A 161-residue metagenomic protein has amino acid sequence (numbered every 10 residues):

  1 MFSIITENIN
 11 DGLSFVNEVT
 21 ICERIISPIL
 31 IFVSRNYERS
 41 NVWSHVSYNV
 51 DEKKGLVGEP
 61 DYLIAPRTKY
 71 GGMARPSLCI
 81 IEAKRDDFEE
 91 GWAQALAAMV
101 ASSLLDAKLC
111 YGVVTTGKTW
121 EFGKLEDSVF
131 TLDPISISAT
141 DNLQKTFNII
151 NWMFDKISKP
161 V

Functional and structural regions predicted by a protein language model:
M1-L109, E121-V161: A short, conserved, highly charged catalytic patch centered on acidic carboxylates
Y111-T115: A short beta-strand->alpha-helix segment at the C-terminal rim of the class III nucleotidyl cyclase catalytic domain
